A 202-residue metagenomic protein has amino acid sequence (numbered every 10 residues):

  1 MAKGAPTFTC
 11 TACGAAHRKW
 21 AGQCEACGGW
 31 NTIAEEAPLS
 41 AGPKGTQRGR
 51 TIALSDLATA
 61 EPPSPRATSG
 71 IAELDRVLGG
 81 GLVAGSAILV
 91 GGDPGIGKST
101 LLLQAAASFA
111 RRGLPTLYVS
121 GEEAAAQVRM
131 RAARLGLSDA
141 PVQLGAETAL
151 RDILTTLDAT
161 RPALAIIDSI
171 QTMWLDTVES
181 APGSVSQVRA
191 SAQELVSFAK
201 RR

Functional and structural regions predicted by a protein language model:
A2-T11, A15-I88, A110, P115: Detector for small/aliphatic-rich hydrophobic stretches
G85, D93-I96, T100, Q104-A105 (+1 more regions): Conserved inter-motif catalytic segment of the P-loop NTP-binding fold
